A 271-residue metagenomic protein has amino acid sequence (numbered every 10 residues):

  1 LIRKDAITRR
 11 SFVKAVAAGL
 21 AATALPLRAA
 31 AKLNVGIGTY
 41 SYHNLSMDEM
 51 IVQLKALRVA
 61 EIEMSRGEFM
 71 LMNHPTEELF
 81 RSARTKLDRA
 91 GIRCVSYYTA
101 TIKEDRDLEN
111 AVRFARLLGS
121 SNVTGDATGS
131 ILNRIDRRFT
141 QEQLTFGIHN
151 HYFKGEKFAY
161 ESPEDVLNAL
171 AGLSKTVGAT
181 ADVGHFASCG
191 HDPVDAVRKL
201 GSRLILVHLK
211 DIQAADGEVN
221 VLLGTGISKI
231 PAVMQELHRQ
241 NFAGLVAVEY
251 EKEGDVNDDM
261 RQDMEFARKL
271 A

Functional and structural regions predicted by a protein language model:
I2-A6, R10-N34, T39, H43-A60 (+3 more regions): Histidine-acidic metal/acid-base catalytic patches
A17, A22-A24, D48-I51, K86 (+3 more regions): Active-site acidic/histidine proton-transfer and metal-coordination neighborhood in alpha/beta enzyme cores
S41, S65-R66, Y98, N150: Residue-level recognition of beta-strand->loop/alpha-helix junctions
M64-S82: Glycine-rich, proline-tolerant flexible connector loops at the mouths of alpha/beta enzymes
G67, I102, T128, H151 (+2 more regions): Flexible loop residues that form catalytic and substrate-binding hotspots at small-molecule/glycan-binding clefts
E68-M72, K154-K157, A215-N220: A short acidic, helix-capping loop that chelates divalent metal ions and anchors anionic groups
N73-E77, D105-A111, N257: Metal-dependent catalytic neighborhoods of phosphoester/phosphodiester hydrolases
